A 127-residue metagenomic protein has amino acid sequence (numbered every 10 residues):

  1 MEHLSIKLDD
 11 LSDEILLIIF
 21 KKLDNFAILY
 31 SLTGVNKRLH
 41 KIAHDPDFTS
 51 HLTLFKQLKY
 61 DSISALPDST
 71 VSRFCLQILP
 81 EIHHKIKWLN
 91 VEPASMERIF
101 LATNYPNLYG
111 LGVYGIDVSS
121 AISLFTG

Functional and structural regions predicted by a protein language model:
M1-G127: Eukaryote-biased activation of long, low-complexity terminal tails and linkers
